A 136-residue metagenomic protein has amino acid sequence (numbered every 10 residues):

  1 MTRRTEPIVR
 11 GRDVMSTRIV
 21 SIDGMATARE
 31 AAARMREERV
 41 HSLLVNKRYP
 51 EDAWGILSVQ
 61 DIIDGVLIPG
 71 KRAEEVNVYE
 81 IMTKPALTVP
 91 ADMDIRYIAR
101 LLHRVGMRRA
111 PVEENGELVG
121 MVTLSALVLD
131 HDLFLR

Functional and structural regions predicted by a protein language model:
M1-R136: Tandem CBS (Cystathionine beta-synthase) repeat/Bateman regulatory domains
